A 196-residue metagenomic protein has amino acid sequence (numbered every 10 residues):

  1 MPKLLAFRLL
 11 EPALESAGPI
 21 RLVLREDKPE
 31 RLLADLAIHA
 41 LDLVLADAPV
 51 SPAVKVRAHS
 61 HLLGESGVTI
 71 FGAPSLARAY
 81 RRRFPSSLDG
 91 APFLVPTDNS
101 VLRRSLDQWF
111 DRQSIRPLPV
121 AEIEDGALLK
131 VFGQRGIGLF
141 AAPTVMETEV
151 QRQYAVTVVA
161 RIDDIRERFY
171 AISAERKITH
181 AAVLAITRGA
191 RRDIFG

Functional and structural regions predicted by a protein language model:
M1-P52, I123: Central regulatory/effector-binding core of bacterial HTH transcription factors
L5, R78-A79, T157-G196: A late-sequence structural motif
L9-G18, S87, R103-R116: Ligand-binding cleft/hinge of the Venus flytrap
K28-L32, A37-A40, D47, N99-T157: Hydrophobic hinge/microswitch elements
L43, H61-L62, T69-F71, P92 (+3 more regions): Residues embedded in well-ordered beta-strands
D47, R78-R81, A91-Q113, T179-T187 (+1 more regions): Secondary-structure junction motif
R57-T97, A181: Flexible hinge/capping segments at coil-to-helix
A58-T69, R152-R166: Short beta-strand->loop
